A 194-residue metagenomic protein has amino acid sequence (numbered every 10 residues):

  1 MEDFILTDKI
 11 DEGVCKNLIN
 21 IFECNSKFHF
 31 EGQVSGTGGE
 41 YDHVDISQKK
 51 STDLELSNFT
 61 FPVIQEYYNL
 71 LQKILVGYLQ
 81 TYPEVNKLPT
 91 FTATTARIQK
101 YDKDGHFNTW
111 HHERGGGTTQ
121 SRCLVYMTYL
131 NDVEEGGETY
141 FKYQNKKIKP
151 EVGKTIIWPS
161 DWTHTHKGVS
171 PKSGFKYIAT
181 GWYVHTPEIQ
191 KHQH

Functional and structural regions predicted by a protein language model:
M1-T155, T163-H194: Fe(II)/2-oxoglutarate oxygenase catalytic core
